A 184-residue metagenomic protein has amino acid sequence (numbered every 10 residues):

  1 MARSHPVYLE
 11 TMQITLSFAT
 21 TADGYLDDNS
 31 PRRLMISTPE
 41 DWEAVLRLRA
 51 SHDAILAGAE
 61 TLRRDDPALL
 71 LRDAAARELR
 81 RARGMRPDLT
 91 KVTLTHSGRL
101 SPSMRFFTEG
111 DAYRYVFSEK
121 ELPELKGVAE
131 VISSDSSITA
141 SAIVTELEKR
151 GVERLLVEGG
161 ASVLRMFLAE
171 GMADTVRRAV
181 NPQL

Functional and structural regions predicted by a protein language model:
M1-V7: Intrinsic disorder/low-complexity segments
Y8-E153, S162-R165: Active-site ligand-binding patch in enzyme domains
A161-S162, P182: Conserved beta-strand edge residues that scaffold enzyme active sites
L168-L184: Flexible, gly/pro- and Lys/Arg-enriched active-site loops
